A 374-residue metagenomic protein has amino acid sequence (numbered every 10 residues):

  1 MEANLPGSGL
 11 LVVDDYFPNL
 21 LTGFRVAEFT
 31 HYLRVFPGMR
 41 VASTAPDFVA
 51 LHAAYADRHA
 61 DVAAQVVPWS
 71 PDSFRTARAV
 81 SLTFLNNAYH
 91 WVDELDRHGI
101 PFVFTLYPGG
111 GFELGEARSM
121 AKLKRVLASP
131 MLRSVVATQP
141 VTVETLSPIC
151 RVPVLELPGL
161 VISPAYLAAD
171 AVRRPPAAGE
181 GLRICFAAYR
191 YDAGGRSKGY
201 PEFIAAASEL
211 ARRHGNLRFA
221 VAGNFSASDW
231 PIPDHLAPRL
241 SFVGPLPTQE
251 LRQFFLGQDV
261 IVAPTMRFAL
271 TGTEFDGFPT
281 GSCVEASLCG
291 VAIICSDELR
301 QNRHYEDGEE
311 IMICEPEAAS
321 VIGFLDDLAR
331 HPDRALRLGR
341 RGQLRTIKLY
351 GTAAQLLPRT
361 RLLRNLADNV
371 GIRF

Functional and structural regions predicted by a protein language model:
A64-H90: Short N-terminal targeting/anchoring amphipathic segment
A79-F84, D93-E113, V136: Active-site proximal beta-strand in glycosyltransferases
E113-L123, A128-E156, V161, Y166 (+1 more regions): A short, active-site helix/loop in glycosyltransferases that binds the activated sugar's phosphate group
P130, D229-V260: Nucleotide-activated donor-binding/catalytic signature segment of Leloir-type glycosyltransferases, i.e., the conserved
P175-S208: Conserved donor-binding/catalytic core segment of Leloir-type glycosyltransferases
G194-K198, P264-V284, C295-Y305: Nucleotide-sugar-dependent
Y305-A319, D327-P332: Conserved acidic donor-binding segment of nucleotide-sugar-dependent glycosyltransferases
E315-P316, D333-L366: A charged, aromatic-enriched C-terminal amphipathic alpha-helix characteristic of glycosyltransferases across folds
